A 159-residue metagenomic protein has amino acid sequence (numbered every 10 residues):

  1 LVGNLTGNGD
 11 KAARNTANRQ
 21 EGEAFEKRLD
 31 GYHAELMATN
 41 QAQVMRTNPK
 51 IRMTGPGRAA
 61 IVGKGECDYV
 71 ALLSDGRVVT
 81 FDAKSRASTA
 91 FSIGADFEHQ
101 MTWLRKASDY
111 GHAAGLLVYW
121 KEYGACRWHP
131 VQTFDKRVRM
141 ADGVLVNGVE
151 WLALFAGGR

Functional and structural regions predicted by a protein language model:
L1-A12, T16, G143-R159: Charged phosphate-binding loop/patch that engages nucleotide di/tri-phosphates or the phosphate backbone of nucleic
L1-I61: Acidic-basic catalytic patches of nuclease active cores, encompassing PD-(D/E)XK and other metal-cofactor nuclease
M45-T47, T80-A83, L117: Short, conserved beta-strand edge motifs with alternating hydrophobic and charged residues
N48, V62-C67, G76: Active-site-proximal, substrate-binding regions of enzyme catalytic domains and RNA-binding/basic surfaces
Y69-A71, D75-S88: Conserved catalytic cores of phosphodiester-cleaving nucleases, focusing on short active-site segments
R86-Y110: Mg2+/Mn2+-dependent nuclease catalytic core
R105-F134: Nucleic-acid nuclease catalytic cores
W128-G148: Short, electropositive alpha-helical surface patch
